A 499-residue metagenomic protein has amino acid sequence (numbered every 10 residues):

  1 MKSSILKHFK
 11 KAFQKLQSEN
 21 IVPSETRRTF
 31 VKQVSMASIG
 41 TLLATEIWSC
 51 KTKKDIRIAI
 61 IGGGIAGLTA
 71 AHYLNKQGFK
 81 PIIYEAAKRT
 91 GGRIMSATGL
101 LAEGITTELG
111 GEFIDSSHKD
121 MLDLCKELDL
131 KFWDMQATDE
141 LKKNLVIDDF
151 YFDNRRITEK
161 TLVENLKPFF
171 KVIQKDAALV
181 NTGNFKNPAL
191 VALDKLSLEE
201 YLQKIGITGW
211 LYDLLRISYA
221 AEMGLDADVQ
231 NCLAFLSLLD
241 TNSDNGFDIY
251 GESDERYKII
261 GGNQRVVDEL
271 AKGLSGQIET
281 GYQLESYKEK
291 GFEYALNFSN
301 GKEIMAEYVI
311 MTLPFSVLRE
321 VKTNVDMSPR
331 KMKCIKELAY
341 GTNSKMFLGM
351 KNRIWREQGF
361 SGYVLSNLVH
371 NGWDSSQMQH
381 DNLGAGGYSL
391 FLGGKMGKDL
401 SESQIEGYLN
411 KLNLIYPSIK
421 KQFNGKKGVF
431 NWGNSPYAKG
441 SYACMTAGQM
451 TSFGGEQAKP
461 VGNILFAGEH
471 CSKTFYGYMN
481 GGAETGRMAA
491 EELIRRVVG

Functional and structural regions predicted by a protein language model:
M1-T26: N-terminal secretory signal peptides
K2-K11, K126-C232, E252: Mobile amphipathic helical/loop "lid" adjacent to a hydrophobic cofactor/ligand pocket
R28-K51: N-terminal export signals
R57-I83: N-terminal Rossmann-like FAD-binding beta1-loop-alpha1 element of flavoenzymes
K76-A97: Glycine-rich FAD pyrophosphate-binding loop
N184-Y294, T312, L318, K322 (+1 more regions): Active-site/ligand-binding neighborhood in enzyme catalytic cores
I304-S316: Short hydrophobic core segments
V317-P329, I335-K439: C-terminal segments that line or cap access tunnels to active or ligand-binding sites in enzymes and enzyme-associated
